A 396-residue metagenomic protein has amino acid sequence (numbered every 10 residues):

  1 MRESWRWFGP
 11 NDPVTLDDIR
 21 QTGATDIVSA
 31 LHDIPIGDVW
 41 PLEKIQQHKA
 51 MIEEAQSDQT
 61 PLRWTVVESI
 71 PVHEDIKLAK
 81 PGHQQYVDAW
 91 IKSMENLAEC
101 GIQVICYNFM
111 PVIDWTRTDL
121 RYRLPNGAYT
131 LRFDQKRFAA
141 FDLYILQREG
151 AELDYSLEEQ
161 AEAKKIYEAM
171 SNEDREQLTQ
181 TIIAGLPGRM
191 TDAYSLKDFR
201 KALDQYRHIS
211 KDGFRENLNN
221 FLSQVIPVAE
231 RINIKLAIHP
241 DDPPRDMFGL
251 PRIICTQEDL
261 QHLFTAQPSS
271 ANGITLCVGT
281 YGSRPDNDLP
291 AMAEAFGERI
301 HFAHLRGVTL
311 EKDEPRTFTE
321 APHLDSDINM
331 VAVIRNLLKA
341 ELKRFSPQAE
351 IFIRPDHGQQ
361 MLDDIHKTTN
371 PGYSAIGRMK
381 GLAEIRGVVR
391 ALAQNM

Functional and structural regions predicted by a protein language model:
R2-S4, G9, D17-R20, D75-A79 (+8 more regions): Histidine-acidic metal/acid-base catalytic patches
G9-H32, M51-T60, N96-I105: Catalytic domains of carbohydrate-active enzymes, especially glycoside hydrolases
Q21-T25, P61-K77: A short glycine/small-residue-enriched secondary-structure motif
A30-Q47, F248: Glycine-rich, proline-tolerant flexible connector loops at the mouths of alpha/beta enzymes
L31, V66-E68, C106-P111, P240: Glycine-rich, histidine-containing beta strand-loop boundary motifs that form or position
V39-R63: Glycine-rich, positively charged N-terminal anion/phosphate-binding segment
W90-M94, V104-F138: A contiguous, mid-domain pocket- or channel-lining segment that forms the substrate-recognition surface
L120-G213: Extended, charge-rich helix/loop segments that form flexible, surface "patches" used to engage negatively charged
